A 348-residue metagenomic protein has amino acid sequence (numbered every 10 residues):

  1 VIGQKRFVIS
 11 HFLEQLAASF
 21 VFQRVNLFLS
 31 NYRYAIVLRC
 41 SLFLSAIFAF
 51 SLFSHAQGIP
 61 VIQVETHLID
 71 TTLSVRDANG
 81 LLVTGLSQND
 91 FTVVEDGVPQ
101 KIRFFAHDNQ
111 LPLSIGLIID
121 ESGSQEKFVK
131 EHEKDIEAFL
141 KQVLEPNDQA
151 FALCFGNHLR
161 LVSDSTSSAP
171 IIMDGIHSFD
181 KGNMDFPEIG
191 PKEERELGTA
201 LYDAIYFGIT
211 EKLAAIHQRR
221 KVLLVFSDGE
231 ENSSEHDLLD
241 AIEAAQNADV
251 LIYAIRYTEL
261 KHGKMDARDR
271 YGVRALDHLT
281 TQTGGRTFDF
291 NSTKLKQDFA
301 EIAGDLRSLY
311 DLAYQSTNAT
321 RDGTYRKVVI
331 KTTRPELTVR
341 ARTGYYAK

Functional and structural regions predicted by a protein language model:
F12-L13, Q23, L27-L29: Short hydrophobic targeting helices and cationic amphipathic motifs that mediate membrane/organellar targeting
L13-E14, L38, R220, S227: Residue-level micro-sites within transmembrane alpha helices that shape and flank functional polar/acidic positions
R39-S51: Bacterial N-terminal signal peptides
A56-K348: Scaffold/interface architecture of coatomer-like assemblies
